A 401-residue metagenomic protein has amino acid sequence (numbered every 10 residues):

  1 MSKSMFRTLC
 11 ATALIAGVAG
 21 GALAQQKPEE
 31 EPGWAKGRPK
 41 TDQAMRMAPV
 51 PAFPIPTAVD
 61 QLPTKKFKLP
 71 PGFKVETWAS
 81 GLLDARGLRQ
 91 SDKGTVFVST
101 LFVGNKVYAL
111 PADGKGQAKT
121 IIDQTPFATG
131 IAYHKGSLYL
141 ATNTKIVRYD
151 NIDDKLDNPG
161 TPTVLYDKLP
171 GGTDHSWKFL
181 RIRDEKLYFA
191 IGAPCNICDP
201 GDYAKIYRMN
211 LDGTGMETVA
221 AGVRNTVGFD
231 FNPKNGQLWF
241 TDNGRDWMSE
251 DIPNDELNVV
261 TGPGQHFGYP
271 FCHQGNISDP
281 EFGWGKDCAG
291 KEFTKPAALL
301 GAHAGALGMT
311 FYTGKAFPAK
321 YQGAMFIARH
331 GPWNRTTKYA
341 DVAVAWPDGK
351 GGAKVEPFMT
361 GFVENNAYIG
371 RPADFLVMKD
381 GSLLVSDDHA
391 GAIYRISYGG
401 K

Functional and structural regions predicted by a protein language model:
Q26-P70, W177, A193-N196, M209-T214 (+5 more regions): Beta-propeller domain segments
W78-L82, T120-T125, L165-G172, T218-G222 (+3 more regions): Surface loop/turn motifs at the tips and blade-to-blade linkers of beta-strand repeat domains
D84, V103, Q117, Q124-F127 (+8 more regions): Beta-rich catalytic cores
T95-S99, S137-L140, K186-A190, Q237-T241 (+3 more regions): Conserved beta-propeller blade signature
L101-F102, N143-K145, N151, G192-P194 (+4 more regions): Short loop/turn segments immediately following the C-termini of beta-strands
A118, F127, A132, T144-R183 (+3 more regions): Asp-box/WD-like beta-propeller blade repeats and closely related beta-sheet repeat scaffolds
L376-K401: Blade-level signature of beta-propeller repeat domains, shared across WD40, Kelch, NHL, RCC1 and BNR/Asp-box propellers
